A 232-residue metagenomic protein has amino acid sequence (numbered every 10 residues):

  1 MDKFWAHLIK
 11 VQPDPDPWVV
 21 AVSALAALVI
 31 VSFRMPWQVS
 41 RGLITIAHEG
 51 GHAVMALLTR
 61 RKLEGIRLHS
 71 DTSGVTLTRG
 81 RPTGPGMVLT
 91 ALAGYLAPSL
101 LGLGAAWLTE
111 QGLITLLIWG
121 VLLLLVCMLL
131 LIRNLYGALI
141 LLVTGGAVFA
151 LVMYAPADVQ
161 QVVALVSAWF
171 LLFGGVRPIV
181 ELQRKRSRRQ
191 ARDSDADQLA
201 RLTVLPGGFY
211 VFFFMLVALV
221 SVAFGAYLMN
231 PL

Functional and structural regions predicted by a protein language model:
M1-P15, L232: Short, strongly hydrophobic alpha-helical membrane anchors
P15, V88-P98, Y136-L139, F209-F213: Membrane-interface loop-to-helix entry segments
A24-A27, L100-G104, V121-L129, V143-L151: Hydrophobic, membrane-inserted alpha-helices
F33-M87: Small-residue-rich helix-interface/hinge motifs
P36-W37, E110-L113, L129-L141, P156-V159: Membrane-helix interface "capping/anchor" motifs
H48-G50, G94, L199: Divalent metal-coordination and catalytic microenvironments
A105-L122: Structural signature of hydrophobic alpha-helical transmembrane segments
L139-L232: C-terminal membrane-associated helical module and adjoining short loops/tails
